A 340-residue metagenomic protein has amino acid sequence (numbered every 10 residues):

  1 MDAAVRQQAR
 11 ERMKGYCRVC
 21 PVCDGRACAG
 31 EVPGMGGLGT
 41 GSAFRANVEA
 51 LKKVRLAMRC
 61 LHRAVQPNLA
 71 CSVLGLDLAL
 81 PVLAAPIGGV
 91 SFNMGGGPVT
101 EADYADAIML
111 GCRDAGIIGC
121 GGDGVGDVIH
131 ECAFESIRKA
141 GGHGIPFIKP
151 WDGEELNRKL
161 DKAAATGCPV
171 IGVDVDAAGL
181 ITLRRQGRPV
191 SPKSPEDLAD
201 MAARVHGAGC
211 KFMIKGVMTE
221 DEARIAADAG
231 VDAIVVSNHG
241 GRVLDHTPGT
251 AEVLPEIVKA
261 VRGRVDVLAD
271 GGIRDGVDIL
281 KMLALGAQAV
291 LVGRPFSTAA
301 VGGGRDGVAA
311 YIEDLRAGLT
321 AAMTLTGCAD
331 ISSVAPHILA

Functional and structural regions predicted by a protein language model:
D2-A79, V334: An N-cap/entry alpha-helix motif that binds or orients negatively charged groups
A43-G126, H130: N-terminal functional module of multi-domain proteins
A85-E101, I145-E154, C210-M218, R274: Active-site mouth loops of central-metabolism enzymes
L110, K139, W151-A269, G276-A299 (+1 more regions): Alpha/beta enzyme core
V128-E154: Long, hydrophobic, well-ordered secondary-structure blocks that form the structural core and pocket-lining surfaces
A289, S297-A300, G304-L315: C-terminal structured "cap/appendage" subdomains that terminate the fold
A317-A340: Charged C-terminal helix
